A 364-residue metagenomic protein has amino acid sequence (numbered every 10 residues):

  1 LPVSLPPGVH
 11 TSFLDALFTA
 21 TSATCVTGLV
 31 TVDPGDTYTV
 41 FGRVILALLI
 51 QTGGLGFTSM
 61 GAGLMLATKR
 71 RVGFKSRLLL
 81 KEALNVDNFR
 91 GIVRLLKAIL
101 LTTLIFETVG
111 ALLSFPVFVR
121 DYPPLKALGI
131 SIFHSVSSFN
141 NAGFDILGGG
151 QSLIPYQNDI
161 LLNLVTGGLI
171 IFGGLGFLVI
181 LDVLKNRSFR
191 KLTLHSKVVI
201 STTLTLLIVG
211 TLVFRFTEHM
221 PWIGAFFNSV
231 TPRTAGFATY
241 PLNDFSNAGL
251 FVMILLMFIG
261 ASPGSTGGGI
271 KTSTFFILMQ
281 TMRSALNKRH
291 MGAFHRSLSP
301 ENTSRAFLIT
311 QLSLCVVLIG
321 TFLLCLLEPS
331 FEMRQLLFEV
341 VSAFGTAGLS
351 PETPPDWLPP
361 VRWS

Functional and structural regions predicted by a protein language model:
L1-S364: Membrane-proximal intracellular helices of multi-pass ion channels
